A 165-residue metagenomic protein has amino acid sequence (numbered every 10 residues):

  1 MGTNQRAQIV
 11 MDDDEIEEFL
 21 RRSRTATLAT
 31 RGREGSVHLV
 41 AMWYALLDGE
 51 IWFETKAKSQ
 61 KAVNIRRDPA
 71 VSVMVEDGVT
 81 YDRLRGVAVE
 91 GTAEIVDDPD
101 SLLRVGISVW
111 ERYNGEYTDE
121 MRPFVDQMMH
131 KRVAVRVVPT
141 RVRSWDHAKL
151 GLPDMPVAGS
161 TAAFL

Functional and structural regions predicted by a protein language model:
G2-M11, Y81-L165: Charged, gly/pro-rich active-site loop segments
G2-T27: Short, basic/aromatic recognition patches
D12-E15, H38-V40, K58-Q60, M121-P123: A generic local structural motif
I16, K61-N64, L102-V109: Amphipathic alpha-helical interface surfaces
E17-E18, V63, V79, V125-Q127: Short secondary-structure boundary/capping segments
L20-R21, R66-R67, M129: Alpha-helix boundary recognition
S23-A57, V63-I65, S72-D77, R85: Short beta-strand segments
A26, I51, V71, A93-E94 (+1 more regions): Short beta-strand segments in beta-sandwich/barrel cores
